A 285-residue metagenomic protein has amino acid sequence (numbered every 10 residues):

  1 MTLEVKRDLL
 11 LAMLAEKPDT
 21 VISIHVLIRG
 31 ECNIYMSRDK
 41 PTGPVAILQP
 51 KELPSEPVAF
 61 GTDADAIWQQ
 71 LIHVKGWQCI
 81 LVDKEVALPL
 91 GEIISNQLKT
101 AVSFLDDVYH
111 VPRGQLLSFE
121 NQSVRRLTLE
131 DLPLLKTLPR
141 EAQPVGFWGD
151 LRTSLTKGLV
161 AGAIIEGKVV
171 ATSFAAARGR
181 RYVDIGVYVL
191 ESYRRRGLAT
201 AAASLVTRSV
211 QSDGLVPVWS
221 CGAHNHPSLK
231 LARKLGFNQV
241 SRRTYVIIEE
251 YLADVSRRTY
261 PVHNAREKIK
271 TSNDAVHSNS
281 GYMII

Functional and structural regions predicted by a protein language model:
M1-T20, P112-W148, R257-H277, G281-I285: Short amphipathic alpha-helix that is part of the acyltransferase structural core
E31-L129: Acyl-donor-binding surface of acyltransferase catalytic domains
A66, R195-R208, K230, K234: Conserved acetyl-CoA-binding loop-helix of GNAT-fold acetyltransferases
Q70-V74, A201-V216: Conserved acyl-CoA
G76-E85, V210-G222: Conserved GNAT acetyl-CoA-binding A-motif
L88-L98, T200, A223-S241: Conserved active-site alpha-helix within GNAT-family acetyltransferase domains
D150-G158, I164-E166, V170-Y182, G186-L190: A conserved beta-strand-loop-helix scaffold within acyl/acetyltransferase catalytic domains
Y182, V187-A201, H224: Conserved glycine-rich acetyl-CoA-binding loop
